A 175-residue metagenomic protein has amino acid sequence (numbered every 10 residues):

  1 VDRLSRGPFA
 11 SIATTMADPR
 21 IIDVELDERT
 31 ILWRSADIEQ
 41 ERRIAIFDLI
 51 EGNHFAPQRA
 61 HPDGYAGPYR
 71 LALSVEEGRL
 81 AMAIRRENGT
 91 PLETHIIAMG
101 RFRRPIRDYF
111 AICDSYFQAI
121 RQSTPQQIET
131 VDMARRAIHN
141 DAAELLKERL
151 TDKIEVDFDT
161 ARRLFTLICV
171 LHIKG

Functional and structural regions predicted by a protein language model:
P8-A10, I21, I44-E51, L164: Generic hydrophobic, helix-prone segments enriched in Leu/Val/Ile
F9-I38: Short, extreme N-terminal leader segments that mark the start of a protein/domain
I31-M99: Compact, well-ordered interaction domains used in eukaryotic information-processing assemblies
Y69-R70, V75-L146: Negatively charged, Asp/Glu-rich surface segments that serve as flexible interaction/assembly modules
N140, E144-G175: Alpha-helical oligomerization segments
